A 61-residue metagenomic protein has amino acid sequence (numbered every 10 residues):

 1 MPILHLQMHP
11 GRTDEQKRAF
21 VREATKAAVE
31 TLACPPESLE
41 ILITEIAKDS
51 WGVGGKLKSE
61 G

Functional and structural regions predicted by a protein language model:
P2-G61: A domain-level signal for the structural core that forms small-molecule/cofactor-binding pockets and catalytic centers
